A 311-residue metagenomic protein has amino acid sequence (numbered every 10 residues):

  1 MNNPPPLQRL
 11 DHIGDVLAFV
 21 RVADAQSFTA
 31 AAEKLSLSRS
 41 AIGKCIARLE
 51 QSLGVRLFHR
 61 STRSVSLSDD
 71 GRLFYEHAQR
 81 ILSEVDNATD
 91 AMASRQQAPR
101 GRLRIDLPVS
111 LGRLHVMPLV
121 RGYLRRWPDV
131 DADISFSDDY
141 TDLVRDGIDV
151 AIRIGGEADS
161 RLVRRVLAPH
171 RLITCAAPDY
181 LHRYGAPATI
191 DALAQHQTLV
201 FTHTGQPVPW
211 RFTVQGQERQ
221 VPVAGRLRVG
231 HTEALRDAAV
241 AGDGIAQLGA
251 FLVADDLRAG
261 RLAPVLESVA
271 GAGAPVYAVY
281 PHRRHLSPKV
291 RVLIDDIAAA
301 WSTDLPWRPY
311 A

Functional and structural regions predicted by a protein language model:
M1-L10, E76, D129, A250-A259 (+1 more regions): C-terminal effector-binding regulatory domain of bacterial HTH transcription factors
V16-F19, A31, S68, G242: Hydrophobic two-helix hairpin corresponding to the core of helix-turn-helix DNA-binding domains
R21-S36: Short helix-boundary/capping micro-motifs
S38-A41, C45-R48, L119: Residues within the DNA-recognition helix of helix-turn-helix
E50-L67, L262: A short LG(V/I)-centered, amphipathic sequence patch enriched for acidic residue(s) preceding the LG motif
T62-V65, R72, S83-D106, W307: Short helix-loop hinge/linker segments at domain boundaries
R100-V163: Central regulatory/effector-binding core of bacterial HTH transcription factors
D142-G147, E157-V276, T303-A311: C-terminal regulatory
